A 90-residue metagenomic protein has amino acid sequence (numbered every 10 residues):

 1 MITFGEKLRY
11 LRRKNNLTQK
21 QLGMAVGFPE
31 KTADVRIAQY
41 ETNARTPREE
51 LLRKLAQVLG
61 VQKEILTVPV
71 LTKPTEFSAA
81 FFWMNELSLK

Functional and structural regions predicted by a protein language model:
M1-T3: A detector for short, charged/polar N-terminal pre-domain segments
E6-G27, F82: Short basic helix-loop element that most often maps to the first helix and adjoining turn of HTH DNA-binding modules
L8, Q19, D34, E49-L52: Helix-turn-helix DNA-binding elements, focusing on the entry/boundary residues of the two helices that contact DNA
A25, A44, R48-I65: DNA major-groove recognition helix of helix-turn-helix/homeodomain DNA-binding modules
G27-T46, V68-P69: Recognition helix of helix-turn-helix/homeodomain-like DNA-binding domains that insert into the DNA major groove
Q57, T67-K90: Short, charged recognition helix plus adjacent turn of helix-turn-helix-like nucleic-acid-binding domains
